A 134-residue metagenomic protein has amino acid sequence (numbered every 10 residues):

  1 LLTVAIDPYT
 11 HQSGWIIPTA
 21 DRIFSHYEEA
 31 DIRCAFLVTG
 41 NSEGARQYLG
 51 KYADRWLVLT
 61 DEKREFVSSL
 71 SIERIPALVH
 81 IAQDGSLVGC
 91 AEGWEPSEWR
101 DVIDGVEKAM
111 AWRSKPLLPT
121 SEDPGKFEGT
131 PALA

Functional and structural regions predicted by a protein language model:
L1, R22-R33, R46-K51, S71-R74 (+1 more regions): Non-globular targeting/processing and membrane-anchoring segments
L1-W15, A20: Short active-site neighborhood of thiol/selenol oxidoreductases, capturing the structured segment around
D7, T39, Q83: Cofactor-binding loop segments of dinucleotide-utilizing enzymes, especially the Rossmann-like FAD- and NAD(P)+-binding
Q12, G44, F66: Phosphate- and divalent-cation-binding pockets in alpha/beta enzyme and binding domains that engage nucleotide-derived
E29-A45, D54-K63: Thiol-based oxidoreductase modules, predominantly thioredoxin-like and allied folds used for disulfide exchange
L49-H80: Short, internal strand/loop/helix patches that form the active-site neighborhood or redox-interaction surface
V79-G93: Short, glycine-anchored, charge-dense loop/turn motifs used at functional sites
